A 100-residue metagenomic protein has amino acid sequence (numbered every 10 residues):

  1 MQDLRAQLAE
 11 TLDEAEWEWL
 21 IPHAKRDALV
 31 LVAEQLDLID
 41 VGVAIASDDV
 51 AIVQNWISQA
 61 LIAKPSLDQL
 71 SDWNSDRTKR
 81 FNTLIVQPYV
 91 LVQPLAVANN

Functional and structural regions predicted by a protein language model:
M1-S47: N-terminal, charge-rich interaction modules
W19-I21, S58, S75: Intrinsic disorder/low-complexity segments enriched in polar/charged and small flexible residues
P22-A24, L61, T78: Intrinsically disordered, low-complexity regulatory segments enriched in acidic/serine/proline/glutamine/glycine
V30-V32, V41-V43, V50-V53, V86 (+2 more regions): Extended aliphatic helical segments
E34-L36, I57-L61, P88-V90: Generic secondary-structure microfeatures
D40-W73: Short, hydrophobic/π-rich interface segment
K64-N100: Short, compact, well-ordered microdomains
